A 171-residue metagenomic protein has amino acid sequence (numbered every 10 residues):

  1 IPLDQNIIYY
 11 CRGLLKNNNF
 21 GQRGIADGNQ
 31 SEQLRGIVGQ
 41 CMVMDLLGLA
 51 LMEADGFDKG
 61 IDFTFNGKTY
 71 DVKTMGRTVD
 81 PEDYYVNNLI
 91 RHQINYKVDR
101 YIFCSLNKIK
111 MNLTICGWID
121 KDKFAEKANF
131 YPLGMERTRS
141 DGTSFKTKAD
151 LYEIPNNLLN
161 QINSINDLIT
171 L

Functional and structural regions predicted by a protein language model:
I1-N66, K73-L171: Nucleic-acid endonuclease domains
